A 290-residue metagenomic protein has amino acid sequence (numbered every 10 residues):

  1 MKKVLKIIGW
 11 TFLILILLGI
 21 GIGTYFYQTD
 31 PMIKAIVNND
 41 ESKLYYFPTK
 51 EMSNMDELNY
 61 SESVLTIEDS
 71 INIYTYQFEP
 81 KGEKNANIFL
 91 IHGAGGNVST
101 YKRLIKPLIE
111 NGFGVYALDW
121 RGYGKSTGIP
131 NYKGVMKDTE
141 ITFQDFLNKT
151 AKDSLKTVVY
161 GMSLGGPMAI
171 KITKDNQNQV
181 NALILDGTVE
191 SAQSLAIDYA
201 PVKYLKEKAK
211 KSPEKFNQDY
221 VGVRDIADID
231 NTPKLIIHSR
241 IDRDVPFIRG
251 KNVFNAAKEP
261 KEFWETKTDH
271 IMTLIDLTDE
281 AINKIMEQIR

Functional and structural regions predicted by a protein language model:
V4, I8, I16-T66: An N-terminal hydrophobic leader/cap segment in hydrolases
E68-D145: Membrane-embedded segments
L104, G222, P246-N255: Short alpha-helix in the alpha/beta-hydrolase fold that links the catalytic acid
A151-S163: Alpha/beta-hydrolase fold nucleophile elbow
K171-D219, R224-D225, I275: Hydrolase active-site cap/lid region
I229-D230, L235-H238, D242: Short beta-strand/loop motif that positions the catalytic acidic residue of the alpha/beta-hydrolase fold
I241-V245, I271-M272: Acidic catalytic loop of the alpha/beta-hydrolase fold
D269-D279: Catalytic histidine-centered segment of alpha/beta-hydrolase-like enzymes
